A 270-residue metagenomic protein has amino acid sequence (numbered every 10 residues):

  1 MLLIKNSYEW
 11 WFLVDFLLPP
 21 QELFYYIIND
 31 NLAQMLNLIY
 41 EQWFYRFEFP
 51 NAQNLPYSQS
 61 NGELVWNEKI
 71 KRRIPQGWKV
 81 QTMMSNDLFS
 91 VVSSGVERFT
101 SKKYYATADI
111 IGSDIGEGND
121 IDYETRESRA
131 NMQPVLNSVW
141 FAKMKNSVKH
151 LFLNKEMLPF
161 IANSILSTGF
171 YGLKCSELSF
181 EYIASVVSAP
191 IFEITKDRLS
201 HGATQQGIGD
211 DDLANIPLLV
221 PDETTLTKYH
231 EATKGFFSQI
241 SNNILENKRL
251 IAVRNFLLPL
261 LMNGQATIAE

Functional and structural regions predicted by a protein language model:
M1-F16, N163-G169, H201-T227: A short glycine-rich beta-alpha junction/loop motif
L2-Y45, Q59-V96, E223-A269: Non-catalytic DNA-recognition/assembly elements of restriction-modification systems
N37, V80, Y104, F180 (+3 more regions): Alpha-helix initiation and N-capping motif
L64-R72, M84-V96, T100-A142, L153-T168: Sequence-specific dsDNA recognition surfaces
N86-F89, W140-K143, S147, S176 (+7 more regions): Generic, well-ordered alpha-helical scaffold segments in large soluble proteins
N131-M132, L136-F192, D197-T204, I208-D211: A short beta-sheet element
W140-F141, G172, P217, R249 (+1 more regions): Structured core elements
